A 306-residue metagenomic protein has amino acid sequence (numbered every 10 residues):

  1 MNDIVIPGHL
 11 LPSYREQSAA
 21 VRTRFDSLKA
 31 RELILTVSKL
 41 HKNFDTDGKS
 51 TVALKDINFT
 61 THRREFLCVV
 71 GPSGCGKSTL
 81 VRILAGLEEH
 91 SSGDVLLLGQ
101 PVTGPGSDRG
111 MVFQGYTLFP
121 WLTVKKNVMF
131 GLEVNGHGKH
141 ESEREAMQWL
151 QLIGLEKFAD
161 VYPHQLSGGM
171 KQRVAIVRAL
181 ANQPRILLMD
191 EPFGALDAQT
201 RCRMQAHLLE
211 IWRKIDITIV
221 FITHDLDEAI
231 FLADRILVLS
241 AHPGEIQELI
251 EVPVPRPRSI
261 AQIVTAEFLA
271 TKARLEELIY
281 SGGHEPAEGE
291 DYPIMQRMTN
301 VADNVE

Functional and structural regions predicted by a protein language model:
V70-P72: The feature captures the beta-strand-to-loop junction immediately N-terminal to the Walker
A85: Helix-to-loop junction immediately C-terminal to a conserved catalytic motif
G93-P105: Conserved ABC transporter NBD signature motif
L122-F130: Short coil-to-helix segment of the ABC ATPase nucleotide-binding domain corresponding to the Q-loop/switch region
M129, E133, H140-F158, E210: Conserved ABC ATPase "signature" region
V161-H164, N182: Conserved signature/switch motifs of ABC ATPase nucleotide-binding domains
L187-D190: Catalytic Walker B motif of ABC-type/P-loop ATPase nucleotide-binding domains
